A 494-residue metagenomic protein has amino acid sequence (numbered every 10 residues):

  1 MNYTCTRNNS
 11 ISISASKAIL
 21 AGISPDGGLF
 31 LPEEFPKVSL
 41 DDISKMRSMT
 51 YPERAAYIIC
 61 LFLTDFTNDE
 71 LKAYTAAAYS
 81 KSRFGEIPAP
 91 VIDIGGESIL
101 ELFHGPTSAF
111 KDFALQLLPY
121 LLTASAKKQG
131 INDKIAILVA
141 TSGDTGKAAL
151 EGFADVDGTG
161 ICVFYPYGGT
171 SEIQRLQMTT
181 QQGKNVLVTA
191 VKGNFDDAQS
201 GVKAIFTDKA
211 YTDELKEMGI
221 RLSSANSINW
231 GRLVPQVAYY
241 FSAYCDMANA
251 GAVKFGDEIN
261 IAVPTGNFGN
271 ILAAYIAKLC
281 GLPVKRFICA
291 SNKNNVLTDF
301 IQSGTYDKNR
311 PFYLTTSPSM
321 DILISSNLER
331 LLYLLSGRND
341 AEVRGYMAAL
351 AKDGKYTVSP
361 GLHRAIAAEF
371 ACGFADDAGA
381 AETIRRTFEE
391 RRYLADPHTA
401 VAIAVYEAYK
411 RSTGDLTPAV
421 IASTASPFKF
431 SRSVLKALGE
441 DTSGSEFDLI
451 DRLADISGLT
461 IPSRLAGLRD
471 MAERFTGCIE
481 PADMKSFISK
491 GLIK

Functional and structural regions predicted by a protein language model:
M1-K494: PLP-dependent amino-acid enzyme catalytic core
